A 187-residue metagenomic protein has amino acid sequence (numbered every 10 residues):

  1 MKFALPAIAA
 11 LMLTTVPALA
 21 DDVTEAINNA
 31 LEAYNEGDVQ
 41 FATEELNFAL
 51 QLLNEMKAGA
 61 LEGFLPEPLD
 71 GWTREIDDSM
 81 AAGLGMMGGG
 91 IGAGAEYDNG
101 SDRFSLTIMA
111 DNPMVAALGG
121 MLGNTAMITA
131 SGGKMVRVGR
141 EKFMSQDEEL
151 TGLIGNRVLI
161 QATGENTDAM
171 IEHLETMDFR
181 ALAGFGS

Functional and structural regions predicted by a protein language model:
A4-T15: Bacterial N-terminal signal peptides
A10-L11, L31, T43, L50: Residues within alpha-helical segments
V16-A20: Sec/Tat signal peptide C-region and signal peptidase I cleavage site
D22-L31, N35, E45-N47, G85 (+1 more regions): A short, solvent-exposed beta-edge/loop patch
Y34-E45, N99-R103: Short N-terminal helix-initiation segments at or just after the protein's N-terminus
V39, T43-F64: Short, charge-rich amphipathic alpha-helical segments embedded in non-transmembrane helical bundles/solenoids
G59-S145: Short, solvent-exposed recognition patches
